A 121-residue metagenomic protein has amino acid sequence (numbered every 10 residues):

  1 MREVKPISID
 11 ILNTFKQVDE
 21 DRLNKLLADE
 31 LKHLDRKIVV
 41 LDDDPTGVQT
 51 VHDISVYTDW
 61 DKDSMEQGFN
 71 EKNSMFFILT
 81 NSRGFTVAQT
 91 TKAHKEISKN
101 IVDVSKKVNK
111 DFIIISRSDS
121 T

Functional and structural regions predicted by a protein language model:
M1-S116, S120-T121: Non-transmembrane, aqueous-exposed alpha-helical and coiled segments at domain scale
